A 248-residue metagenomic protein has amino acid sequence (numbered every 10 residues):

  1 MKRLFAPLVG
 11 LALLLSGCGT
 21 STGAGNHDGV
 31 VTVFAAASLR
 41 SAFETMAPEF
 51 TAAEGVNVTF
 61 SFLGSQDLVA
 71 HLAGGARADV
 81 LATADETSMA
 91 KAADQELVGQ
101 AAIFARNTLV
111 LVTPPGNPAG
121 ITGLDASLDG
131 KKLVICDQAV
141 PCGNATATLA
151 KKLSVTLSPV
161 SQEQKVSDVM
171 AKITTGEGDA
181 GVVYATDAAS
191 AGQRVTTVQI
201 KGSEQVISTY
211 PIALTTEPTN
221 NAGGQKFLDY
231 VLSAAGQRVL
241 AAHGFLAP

Functional and structural regions predicted by a protein language model:
M1-S16: Sec-dependent bacterial lipoprotein signal peptides
L14, C18-A53, Q66, A70 (+4 more regions): Exported/periplasmic ABC-transporter solute-binding proteins
N57-Q66: A short beta-strand-loop structural module common to alpha/beta enzyme folds
A76-A78, E177: Short acidic/histidine-rich motifs immediately flanking catalytic phosphotransfer sites in two-component signaling
